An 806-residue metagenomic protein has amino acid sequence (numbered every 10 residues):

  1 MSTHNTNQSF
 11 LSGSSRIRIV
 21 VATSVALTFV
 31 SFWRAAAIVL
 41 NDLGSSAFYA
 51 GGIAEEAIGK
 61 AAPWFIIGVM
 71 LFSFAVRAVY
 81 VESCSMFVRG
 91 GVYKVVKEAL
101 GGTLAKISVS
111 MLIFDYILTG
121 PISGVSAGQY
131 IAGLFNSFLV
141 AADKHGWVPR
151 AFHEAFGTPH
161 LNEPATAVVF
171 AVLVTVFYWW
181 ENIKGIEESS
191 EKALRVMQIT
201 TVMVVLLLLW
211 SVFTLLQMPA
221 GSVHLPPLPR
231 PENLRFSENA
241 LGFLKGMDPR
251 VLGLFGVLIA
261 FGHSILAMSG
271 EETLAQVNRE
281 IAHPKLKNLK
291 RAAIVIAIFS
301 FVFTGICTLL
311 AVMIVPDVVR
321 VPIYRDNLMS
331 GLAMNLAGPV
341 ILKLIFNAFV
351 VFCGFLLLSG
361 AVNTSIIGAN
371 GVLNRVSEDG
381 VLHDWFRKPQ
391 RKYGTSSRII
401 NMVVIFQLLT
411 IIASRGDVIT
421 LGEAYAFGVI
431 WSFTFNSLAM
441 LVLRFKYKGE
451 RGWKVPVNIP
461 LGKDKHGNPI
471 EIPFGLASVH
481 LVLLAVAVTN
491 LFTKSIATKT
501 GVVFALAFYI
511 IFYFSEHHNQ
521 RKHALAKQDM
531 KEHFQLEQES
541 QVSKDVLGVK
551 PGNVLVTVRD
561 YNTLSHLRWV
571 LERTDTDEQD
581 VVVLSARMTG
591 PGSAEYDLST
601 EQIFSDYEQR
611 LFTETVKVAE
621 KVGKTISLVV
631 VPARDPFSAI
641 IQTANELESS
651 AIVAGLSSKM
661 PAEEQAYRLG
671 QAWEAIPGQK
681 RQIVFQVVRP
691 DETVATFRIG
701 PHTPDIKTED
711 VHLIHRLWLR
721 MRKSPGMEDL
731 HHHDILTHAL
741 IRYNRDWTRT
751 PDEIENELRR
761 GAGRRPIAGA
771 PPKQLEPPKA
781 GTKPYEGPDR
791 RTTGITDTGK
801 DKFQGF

Functional and structural regions predicted by a protein language model:
M1-Y49, S85, K94-T103, V251 (+2 more regions): Membrane-interface "cap" regions at the ends of multi-pass membrane proteins
L27, G102-A105, D143-A151, P164-V172 (+4 more regions): Loop-to-transmembrane helix boundary motifs in multi-pass membrane proteins
G51-M111, L118-V174, F299-F303: Extracellular loop-to-transmembrane helix junctions
G101, S137-D143, N233-G246, A292-A361 (+1 more regions): TM-loop-TM module centered on a large, flexible mid-protein loop between adjacent transmembrane helices in multi-pass
T201-L241, L309-D317, N436-G452, F512-A526: Hydrophobic alpha-helical segments and their helix-loop junctions in multi-pass secondary transporters
W385-R398, T434-L491, K527-H533: C-terminal membrane-solvent junction of multi-pass transporters and transport-like membrane proteins
D417-E423, G428-V429, D464-R521: A generic transmembrane alpha-helix motif of multi-pass inner-membrane proteins
D529-V694: Structured cytosolic domains appended to multi-pass membrane proteins
